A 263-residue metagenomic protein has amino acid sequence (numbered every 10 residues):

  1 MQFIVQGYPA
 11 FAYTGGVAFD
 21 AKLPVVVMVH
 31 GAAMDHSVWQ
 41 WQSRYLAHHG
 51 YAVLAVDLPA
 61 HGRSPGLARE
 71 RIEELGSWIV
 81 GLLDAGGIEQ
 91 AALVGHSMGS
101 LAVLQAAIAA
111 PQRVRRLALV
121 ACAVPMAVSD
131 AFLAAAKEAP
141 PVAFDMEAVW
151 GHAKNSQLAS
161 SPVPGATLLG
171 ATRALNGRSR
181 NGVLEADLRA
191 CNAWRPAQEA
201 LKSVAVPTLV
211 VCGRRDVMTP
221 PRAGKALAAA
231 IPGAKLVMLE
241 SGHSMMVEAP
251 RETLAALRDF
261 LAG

Functional and structural regions predicted by a protein language model:
F3-G16, Q40-H48, A52-M98, A255-R258: Active-site loop/oxyanion-hole signature of alpha/beta-hydrolase fold enzymes
K22-G31: Short beta-strand element of the alpha/beta-hydrolase
G31-M34, S97: Active-site glycine-rich loops that stabilize anionic/oxyanionic intermediates across multiple enzyme folds
L101-M146: Flexible "cap/lid" loop of the alpha/beta hydrolase fold
A127, A134-S203: Conserved alpha/beta-hydrolase catalytic His-Asp/Glu region
V204, V210-C212: Short beta-strand/loop motif that positions the catalytic acidic residue of the alpha/beta-hydrolase fold
R215-T219: Acidic catalytic loop of the alpha/beta-hydrolase fold
S241-L254: Catalytic histidine-centered segment of alpha/beta-hydrolase-like enzymes
